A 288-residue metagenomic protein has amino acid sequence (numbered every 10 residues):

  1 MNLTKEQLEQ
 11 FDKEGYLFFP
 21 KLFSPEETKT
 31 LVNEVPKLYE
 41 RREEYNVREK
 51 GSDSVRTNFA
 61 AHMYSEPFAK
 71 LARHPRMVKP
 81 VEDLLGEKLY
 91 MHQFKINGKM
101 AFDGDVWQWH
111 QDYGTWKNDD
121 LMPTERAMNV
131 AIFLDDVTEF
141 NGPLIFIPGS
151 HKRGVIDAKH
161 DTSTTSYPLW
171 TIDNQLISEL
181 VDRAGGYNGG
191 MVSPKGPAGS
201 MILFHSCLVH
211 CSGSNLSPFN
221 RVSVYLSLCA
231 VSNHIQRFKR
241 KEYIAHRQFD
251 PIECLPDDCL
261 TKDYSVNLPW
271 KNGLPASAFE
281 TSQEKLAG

Functional and structural regions predicted by a protein language model:
M1-E14, P20-M122, K239, R247-L255: Non-heme Fe(II)-dependent double-stranded beta-helix
E9, F140-V209: Double-stranded beta-helix
R41, Y45-K50, A198-L203, C207-G288: Non-heme Fe(II)/2-oxoglutarate
V55, H110-G114, N174-Y187, N220 (+1 more regions): Short, surface-exposed loop/helix-turn segments at secondary-structure junctions that function as lids/hinges flanking
Q93, E125-A131, N141, M191 (+1 more regions): Extracellular structured ligand-interaction cores
K95-M100, Q111-Y113, M128, I132-D136 (+1 more regions): Short, structured patches in soluble enzyme cores that scaffold and shape functional sites
D105-W109, N118-D120, F140-F146, V155-K159 (+1 more regions): A short secondary-structure junction signal
D119-E139, K195-A198, S227-A230: Short, conserved beta-strand element in jelly-roll/cupin
